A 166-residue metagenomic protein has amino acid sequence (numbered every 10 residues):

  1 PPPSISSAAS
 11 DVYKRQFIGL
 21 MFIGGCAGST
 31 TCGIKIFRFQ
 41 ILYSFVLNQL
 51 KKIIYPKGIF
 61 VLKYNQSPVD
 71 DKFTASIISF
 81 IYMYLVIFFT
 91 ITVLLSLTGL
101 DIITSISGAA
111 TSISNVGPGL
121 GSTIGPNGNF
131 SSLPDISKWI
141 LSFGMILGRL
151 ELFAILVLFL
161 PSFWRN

Functional and structural regions predicted by a protein language model:
P1-A9, Y13: Single conserved hydrophobic/aromatic residue that forms the stacking wall/gate of nucleotide- or nucleobase-binding
S10, L62-Y82: Membrane-water interface at loop-to-transmembrane-helix junctions
S10-F45, P126-W164: Pore domain of cation channels
Q40-D71, A110-S114, N166: Juxtamembrane inter-helical linkers in multi-pass membrane proteins
K51, I91, L95, L160-P161: Membrane-water interface at transmembrane helix exits
I78-T90, G148, L152: Hydrophobic alpha-helical transmembrane segments
I87-T111: Outer-pore turret/helix-boundary of cation channels
A109-S132: Membrane-proximal extracellular juxtamembrane segment immediately upstream of a following transmembrane helix
